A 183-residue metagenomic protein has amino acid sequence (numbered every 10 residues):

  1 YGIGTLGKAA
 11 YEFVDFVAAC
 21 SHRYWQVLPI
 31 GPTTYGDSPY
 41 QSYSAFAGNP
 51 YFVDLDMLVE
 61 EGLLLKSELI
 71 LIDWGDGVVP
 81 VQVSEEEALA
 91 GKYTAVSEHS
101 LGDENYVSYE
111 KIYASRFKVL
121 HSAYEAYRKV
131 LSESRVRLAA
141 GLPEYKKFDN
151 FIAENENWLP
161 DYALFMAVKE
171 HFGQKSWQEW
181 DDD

Functional and structural regions predicted by a protein language model:
Y1-D183: Acidic/aromatic-lined carbohydrate-recognition and catalytic surfaces of CAZymes acting on diverse glycans
